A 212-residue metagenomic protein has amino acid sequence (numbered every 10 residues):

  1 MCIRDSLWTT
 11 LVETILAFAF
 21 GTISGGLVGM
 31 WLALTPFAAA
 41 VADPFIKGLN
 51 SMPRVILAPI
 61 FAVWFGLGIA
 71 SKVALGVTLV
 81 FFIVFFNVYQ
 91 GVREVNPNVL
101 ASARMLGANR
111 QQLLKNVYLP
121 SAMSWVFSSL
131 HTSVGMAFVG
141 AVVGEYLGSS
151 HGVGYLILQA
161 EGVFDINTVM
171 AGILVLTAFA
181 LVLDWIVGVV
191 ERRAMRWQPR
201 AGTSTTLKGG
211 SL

Functional and structural regions predicted by a protein language model:
R4, W8, A38-A42, A70 (+6 more regions): Alpha-helical membrane-protein architecture signal
R4-W31: Transmembrane alpha-helix signature in integral membrane proteins
D5-T14, V63-V84, F127, T168-I173: Loop-to-helix entry region at the N-terminal start of transmembrane alpha-helices in multi-pass membrane transporters
M30, F37-P44, N87, G91-E94 (+4 more regions): Membrane-spanning helices that line or support transport/gating and their immediate boundary helices in channels
P36, R93, S124, M170-L212: C-terminal transmembrane helix and the adjacent membrane-cytosol boundary/short C-terminal tail of inner/organellar
K47-I83, Q90-G91, V95: Generic hydrophobic transmembrane alpha-helix motif, especially the helices
A74-T78, R110-G144, A171, V175-L176 (+1 more regions): Transmembrane alpha-helices
N87-T132, V153, I157: Short cytoplasmic-facing helical segments at TM-TM junctions of multi-pass membrane proteins
